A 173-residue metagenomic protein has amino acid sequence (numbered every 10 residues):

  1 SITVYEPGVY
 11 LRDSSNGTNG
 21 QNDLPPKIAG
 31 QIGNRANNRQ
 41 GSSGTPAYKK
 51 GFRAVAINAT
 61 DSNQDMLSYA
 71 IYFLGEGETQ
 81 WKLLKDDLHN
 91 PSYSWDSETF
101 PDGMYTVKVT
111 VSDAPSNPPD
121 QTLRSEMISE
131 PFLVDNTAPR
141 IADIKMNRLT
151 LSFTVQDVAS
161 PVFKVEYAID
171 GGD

Functional and structural regions predicted by a protein language model:
S1-Y10, D96, Q121-A142: Flexible, low-complexity linkers/stalks enriched in Thr/Pro that connect modular domains
E6-A56, K145-S152: Contiguous beta-strand segments within globular domains
N58-Q64, D113, V155-P161, G171: Extracellular acidic, Ser/Thr/Pro-rich low-complexity tracts
Y69-I71, K164-Y167: Short beta-strand elements bearing conserved aromatic residues within extracellular beta-rich modules
L83-H89, D173: Short beta-strand segments within Ig-like beta-sandwich modules, predominantly Fibronectin type-III
E98-G103: Surface-exposed, short loops/turns at beta-strand junctions within beta-sandwich domains
S112-Q121: Short, solvent-exposed loop/turn segments at the edges of extracellular beta-sandwich modules
